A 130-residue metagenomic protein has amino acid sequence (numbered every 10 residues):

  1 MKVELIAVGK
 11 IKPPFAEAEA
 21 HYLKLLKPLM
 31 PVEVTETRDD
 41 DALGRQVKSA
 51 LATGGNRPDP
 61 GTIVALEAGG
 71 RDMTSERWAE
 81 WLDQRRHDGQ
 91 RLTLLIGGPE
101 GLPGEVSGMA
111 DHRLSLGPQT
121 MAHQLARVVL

Functional and structural regions predicted by a protein language model:
M1-L26: N-terminal beta1-alpha1 ligand-phosphate binding loop
I6-V8, L66, L95: Short hydrophobic segments within beta-strands
I11, A68-R71, G98-G101: Short glycine-rich anion-binding loops that position phosphate/pyrophosphate groups of nucleotides and phosphorylated
F15-E17, T74-E76, P103-V106, L125: Short glycine-/acidic-enriched loop or helix-start segments at secondary-structure transitions that form or flank
A18-Y22, R77-W81, G108-D111, V128-V129: Short, glycine/charged-enriched secondary-structure capping and boundary segments
L29-T93: S-adenosyl-L-methionine/SAH cofactor-binding core of RNA-modifying enzymes
R91-E105: Short glycine-rich, acidic/polar surface loops and turns
G104-L130: Structured adenosyl-cofactor binding patch, chiefly the S-adenosyl-L-methionine
